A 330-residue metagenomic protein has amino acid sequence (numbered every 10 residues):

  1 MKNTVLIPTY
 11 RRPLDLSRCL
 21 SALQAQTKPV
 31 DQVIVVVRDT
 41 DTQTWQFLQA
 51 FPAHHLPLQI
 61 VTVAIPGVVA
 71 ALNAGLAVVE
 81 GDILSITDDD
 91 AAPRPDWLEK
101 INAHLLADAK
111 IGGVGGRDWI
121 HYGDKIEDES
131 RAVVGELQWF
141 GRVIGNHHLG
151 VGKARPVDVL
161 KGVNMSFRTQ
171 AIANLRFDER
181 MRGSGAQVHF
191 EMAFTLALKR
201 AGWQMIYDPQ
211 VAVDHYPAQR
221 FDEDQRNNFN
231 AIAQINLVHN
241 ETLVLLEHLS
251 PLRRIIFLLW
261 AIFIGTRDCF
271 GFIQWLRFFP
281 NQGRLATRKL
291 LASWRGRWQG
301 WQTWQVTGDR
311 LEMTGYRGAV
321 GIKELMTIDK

Functional and structural regions predicted by a protein language model:
M1-A25: N-proximal low-complexity "stem/linker" segments adjacent to membrane-targeting elements
L20-T62: Acidic donor-binding segment of Leloir-type glycosyltransferases
V63-V79: Glycine-rich, basic loop-to-helix element that forms the pyrophosphate-binding segment of sugar-nucleotide handling
L84: Short aromatic/hydrophobic "clamp" motif used to bind/position activated sugar donors
D96-A132: Conserved donor NDP-sugar-binding/catalytic core segment of glycosyltransferases
V134-V157: Short, flexible, basic/aromatic active-site loop/helix in glycosyltransferases
N164-F167, A171-L175, R180-A212: A short, conserved alpha-helix in the catalytic core of glycosyltransferases
I232, N236, P251-D329: Non-catalytic, C-terminal membrane-associated alpha-helical segments of glycosyltransferases
